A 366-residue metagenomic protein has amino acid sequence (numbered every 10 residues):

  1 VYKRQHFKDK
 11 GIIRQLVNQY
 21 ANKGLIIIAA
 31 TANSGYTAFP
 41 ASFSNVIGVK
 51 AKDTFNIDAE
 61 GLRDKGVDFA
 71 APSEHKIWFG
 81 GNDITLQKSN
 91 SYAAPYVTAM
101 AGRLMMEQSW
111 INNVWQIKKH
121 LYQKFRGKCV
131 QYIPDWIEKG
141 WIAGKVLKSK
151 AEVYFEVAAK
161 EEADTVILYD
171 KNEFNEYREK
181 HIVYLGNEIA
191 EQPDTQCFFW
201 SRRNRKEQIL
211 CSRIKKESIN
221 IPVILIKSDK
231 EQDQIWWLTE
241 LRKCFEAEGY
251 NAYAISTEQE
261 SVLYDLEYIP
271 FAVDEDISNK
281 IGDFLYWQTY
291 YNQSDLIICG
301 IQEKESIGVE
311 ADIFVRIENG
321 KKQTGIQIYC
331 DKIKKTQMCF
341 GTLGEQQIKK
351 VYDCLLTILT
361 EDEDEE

Functional and structural regions predicted by a protein language model:
K3-A41: Substrate-binding/access-modulating region of protease and related hydrolase catalytic domains
Y36-M106: Extracellular S/T/G-rich loop segment that most often corresponds to the catalytic His/Ser-adjacent loop
Q108-Y154: C-terminal subdomain of the subtilisin-like protease fold in secreted/lumenal serine endopeptidases
Y154-A163, K171-F174, D283-Y291, E303-I307: Short acidic low-complexity segments
E161-L225, Q337-F340, I348-E366: Short, basic phosphate-binding NTP loop
C211-E260, T342, T357: Walker A (P-loop) phosphate-binding motif
L266-Q302: Conserved nucleotide-sensing/catalytic segment adjacent to the nucleotide-binding pocket in NTP-handling enzymes
I301-Q323: ATP-dependent NMP and nucleoside kinases share a basic, alpha-helical "lid"
